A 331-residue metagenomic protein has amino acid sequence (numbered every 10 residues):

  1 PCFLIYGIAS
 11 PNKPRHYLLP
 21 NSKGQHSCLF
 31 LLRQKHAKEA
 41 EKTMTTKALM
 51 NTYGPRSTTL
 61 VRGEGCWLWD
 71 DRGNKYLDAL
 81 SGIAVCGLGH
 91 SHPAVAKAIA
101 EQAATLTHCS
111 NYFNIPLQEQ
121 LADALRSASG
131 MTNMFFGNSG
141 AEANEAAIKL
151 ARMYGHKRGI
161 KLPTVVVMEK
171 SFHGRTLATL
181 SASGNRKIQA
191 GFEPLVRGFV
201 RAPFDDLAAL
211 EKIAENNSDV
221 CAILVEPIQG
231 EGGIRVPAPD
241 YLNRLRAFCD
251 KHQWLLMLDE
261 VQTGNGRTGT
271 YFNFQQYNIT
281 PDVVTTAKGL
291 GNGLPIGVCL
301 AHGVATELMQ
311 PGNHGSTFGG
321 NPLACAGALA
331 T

Functional and structural regions predicted by a protein language model:
I5-Y6, L32: Generic detector of N-terminal low-structure segments
Y6-S10, H16, G291: Generic N-terminal simple sequence motifs
N12, H16-Y17, N21, H26: Intrinsic-disorder-associated, low-complexity terminal segments enriched in Asp/Asn/His/Tyr and depleted of Lys/Arg
P20-G24, L31-Q34, L329: Short, linear, compositionally biased motifs with a strong N-terminal bias
K35-E41: Short, low-complexity, charge-dense intrinsically disordered segments
E41-T331: Conserved N-terminal phosphate-binding loop of PLP-dependent enzymes in the Aspartate aminotransferase
